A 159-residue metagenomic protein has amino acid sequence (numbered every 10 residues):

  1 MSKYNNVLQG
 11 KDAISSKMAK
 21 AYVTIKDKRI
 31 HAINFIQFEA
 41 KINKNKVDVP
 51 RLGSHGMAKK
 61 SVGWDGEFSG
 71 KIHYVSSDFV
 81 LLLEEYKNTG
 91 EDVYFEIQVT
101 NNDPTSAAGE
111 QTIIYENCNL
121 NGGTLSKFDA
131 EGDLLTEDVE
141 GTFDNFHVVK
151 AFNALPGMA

Functional and structural regions predicted by a protein language model:
M1, T105, M158-A159: Charged, amphipathic alpha-helical segments and their flanking helix caps
S2-L82, N117-E140, H147-V148: Solvent-exposed edge beta-strands and adjacent loop segments that serve as assembly or binding interfaces
L83-I114: Short, acidic/charged, Gly/Pro-enriched secondary-structure junctions
A151-A159: Short acidic DE-rich linear segments
